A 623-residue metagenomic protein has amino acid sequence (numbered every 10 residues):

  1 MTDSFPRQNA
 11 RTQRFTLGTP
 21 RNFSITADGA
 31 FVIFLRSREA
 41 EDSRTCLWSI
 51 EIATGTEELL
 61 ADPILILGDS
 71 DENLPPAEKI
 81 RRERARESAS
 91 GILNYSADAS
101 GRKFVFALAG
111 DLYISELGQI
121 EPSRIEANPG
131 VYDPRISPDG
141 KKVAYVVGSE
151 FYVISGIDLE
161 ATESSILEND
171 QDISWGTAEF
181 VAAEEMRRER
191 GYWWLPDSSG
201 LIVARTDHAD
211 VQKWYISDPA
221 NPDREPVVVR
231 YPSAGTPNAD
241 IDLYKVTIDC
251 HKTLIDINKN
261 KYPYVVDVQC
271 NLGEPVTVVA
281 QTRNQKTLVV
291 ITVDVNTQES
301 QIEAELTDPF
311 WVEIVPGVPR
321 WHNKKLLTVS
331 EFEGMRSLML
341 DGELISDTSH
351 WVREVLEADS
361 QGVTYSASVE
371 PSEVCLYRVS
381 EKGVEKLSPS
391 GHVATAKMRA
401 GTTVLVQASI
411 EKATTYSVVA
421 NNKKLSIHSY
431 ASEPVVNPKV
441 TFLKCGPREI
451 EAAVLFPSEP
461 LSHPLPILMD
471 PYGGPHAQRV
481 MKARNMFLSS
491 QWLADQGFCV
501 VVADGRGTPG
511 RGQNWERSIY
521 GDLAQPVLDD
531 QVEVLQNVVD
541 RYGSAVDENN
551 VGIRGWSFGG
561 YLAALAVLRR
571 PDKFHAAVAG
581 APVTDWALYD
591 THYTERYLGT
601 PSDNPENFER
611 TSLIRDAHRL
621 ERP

Functional and structural regions predicted by a protein language model:
M1-K386, G391-H392, T402: Beta-propeller folds
N22, Q212, D267, V393 (+1 more regions): Serine-hydrolase catalytic core recognition
